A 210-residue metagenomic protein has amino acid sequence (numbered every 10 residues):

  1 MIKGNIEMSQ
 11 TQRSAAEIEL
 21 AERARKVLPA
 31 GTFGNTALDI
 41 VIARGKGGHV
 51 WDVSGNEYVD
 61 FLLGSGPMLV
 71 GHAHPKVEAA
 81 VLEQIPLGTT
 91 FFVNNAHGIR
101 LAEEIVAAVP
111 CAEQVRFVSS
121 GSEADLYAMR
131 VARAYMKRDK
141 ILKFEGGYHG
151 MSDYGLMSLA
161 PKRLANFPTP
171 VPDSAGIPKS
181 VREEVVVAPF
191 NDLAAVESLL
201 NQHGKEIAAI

Functional and structural regions predicted by a protein language model:
M1-E7: Short, Lys/Arg-enriched N-terminal segments with co-localized hydrophobic residues within the first ~10-30 amino acids
S9-K46: Active-site-adjacent loop/helix segments that line or gate small-molecule/cofactor pockets in enzymes
A15-R23, H49-E57, A107: Short, hydrophobic/aliphatic alpha-helical segments
I40-L62: Active-site and channel-lining beta-strand-loop segments that bind or position nucleotide-derived/phosphorylated
R44-H49, P67-V70, E184-V187: Short, well-ordered beta-strand elements within core beta-sheets of diverse protein domains
E57-L142: Glycine-rich loop-to-alpha-helix module at the N-terminal edge of alpha/beta enzyme cores
E103-A208: PLP-dependent aspartate aminotransferase-fold enzymes
